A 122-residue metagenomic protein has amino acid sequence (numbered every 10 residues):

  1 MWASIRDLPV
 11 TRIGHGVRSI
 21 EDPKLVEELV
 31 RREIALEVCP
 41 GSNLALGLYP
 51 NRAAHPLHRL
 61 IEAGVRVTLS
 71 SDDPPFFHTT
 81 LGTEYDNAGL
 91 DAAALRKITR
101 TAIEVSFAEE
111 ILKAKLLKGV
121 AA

Functional and structural regions predicted by a protein language model:
M1-P9, I20-I34, N51-V65, L90-D91: Histidine/acidic residue-rich metal-binding segments in metalloenzymes
S4, I13, L36, D72 (+1 more regions): Conserved, mostly hydrophobic/aromatic
T11-I20, A45: Catalytic beta/alpha-barrel core
E21-V26, N43-G47, P75-H78: Flexible loop/turn segments at secondary-structure boundaries
A35-S42: His/Asp/Glu-enriched short active-site or ligand-binding loop at hydrolase and phosphoryl-transfer sites
V65-T80: Short acidic/histidine-rich active-site segments
F77, T83-L90, L95: C-terminal structured "cap/appendage" subdomains that terminate the fold
L90-A122: Mid-to-C-terminal alpha-helical segments outside catalytic/metal-binding sites
